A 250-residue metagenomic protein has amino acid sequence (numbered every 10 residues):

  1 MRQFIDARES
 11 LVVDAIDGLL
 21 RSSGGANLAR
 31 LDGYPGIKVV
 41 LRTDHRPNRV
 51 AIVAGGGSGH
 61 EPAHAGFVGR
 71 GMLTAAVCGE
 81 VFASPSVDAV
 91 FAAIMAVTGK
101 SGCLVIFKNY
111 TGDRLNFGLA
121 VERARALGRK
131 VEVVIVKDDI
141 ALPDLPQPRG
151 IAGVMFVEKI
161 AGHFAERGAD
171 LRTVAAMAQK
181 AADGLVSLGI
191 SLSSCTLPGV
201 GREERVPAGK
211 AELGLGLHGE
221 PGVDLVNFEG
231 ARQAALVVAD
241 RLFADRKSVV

Functional and structural regions predicted by a protein language model:
M1-I52: N-terminal amphipathic/basic leader segments beginning at the initiator methionine
P47-G55, H64-V77, I140-L142, A211-E229: Gly-rich Lys/Arg/Thr-decorated short loops/hinges at beta-loop-alpha junctions or inter-strand turns that position
G57-P62, K108-F117, R149-V154: Gly/Ser/Thr-rich loops at beta-strand to alpha-helix junctions that form or flank small-molecule/cofactor-binding
H60, R70-K100, D240-D245: Glycine-rich oxoanion-binding loops at beta->alpha junctions
A76-V81, R125-G150: Short, acidic/small-residue loops that bind anionic groups at enzyme active sites
R114-G128: Short Gly/Thr/Asp-enriched flexible loops that form oxyanion-binding sites at enzyme active sites
L142-R149, E158-V223: Internal, active-site/partner-interface "lid" segment
V249-V250: Conserved small/polar residues in nucleotide/adenosyl-binding loops
